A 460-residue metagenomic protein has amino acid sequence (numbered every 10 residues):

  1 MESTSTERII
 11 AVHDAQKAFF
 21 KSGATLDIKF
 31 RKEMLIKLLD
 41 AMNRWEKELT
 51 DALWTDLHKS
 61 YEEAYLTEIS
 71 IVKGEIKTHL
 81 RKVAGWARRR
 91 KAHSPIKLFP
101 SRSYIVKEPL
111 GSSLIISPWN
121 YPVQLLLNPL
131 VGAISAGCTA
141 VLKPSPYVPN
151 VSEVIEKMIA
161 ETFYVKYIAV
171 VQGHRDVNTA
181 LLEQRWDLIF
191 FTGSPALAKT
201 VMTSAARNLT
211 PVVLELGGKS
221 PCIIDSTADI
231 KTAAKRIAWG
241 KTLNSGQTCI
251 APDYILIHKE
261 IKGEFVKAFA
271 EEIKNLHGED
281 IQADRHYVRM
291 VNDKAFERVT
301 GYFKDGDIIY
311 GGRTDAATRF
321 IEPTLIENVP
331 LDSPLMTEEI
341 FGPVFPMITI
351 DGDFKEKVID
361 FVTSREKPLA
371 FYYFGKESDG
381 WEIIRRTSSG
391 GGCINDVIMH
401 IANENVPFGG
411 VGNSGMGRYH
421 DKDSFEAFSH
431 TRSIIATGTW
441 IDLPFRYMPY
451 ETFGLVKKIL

Functional and structural regions predicted by a protein language model:
M1-Y104: N-terminal Rossmann-like NAD(P)+-binding subdomain of aldehyde/semialdehyde dehydrogenases
E2-S3, L26-D27, I321-L460: Conserved C-terminal structural/oligomerization subdomain of aldehyde/semialdehyde dehydrogenase
S3, F163, A196-L331, G352-D353 (+3 more regions): ALDH superfamily catalytic-core signature
R31, I76, G137, I168 (+8 more regions): Residue-level signal for inorganic ion chemistry
L39-M42, E46, L57, L80-A87 (+11 more regions): Structural signal for hydrophobic packing residues in well-ordered secondary-structure cores of soluble enzyme domains
I96-T232: Rossmann-like NAD(P) dinucleotide-binding subdomain of oxidoreductase/dehydrogenase enzymes
R102, N178-T179, A234, E356-I359 (+1 more regions): Short hydrophobic/charged patches on amphipathic alpha-helices used for structural packing and interfaces
S152-I155, L181, V201, F265 (+3 more regions): Hydrophobic packing residues within well-ordered alpha-helices of enzyme cores
